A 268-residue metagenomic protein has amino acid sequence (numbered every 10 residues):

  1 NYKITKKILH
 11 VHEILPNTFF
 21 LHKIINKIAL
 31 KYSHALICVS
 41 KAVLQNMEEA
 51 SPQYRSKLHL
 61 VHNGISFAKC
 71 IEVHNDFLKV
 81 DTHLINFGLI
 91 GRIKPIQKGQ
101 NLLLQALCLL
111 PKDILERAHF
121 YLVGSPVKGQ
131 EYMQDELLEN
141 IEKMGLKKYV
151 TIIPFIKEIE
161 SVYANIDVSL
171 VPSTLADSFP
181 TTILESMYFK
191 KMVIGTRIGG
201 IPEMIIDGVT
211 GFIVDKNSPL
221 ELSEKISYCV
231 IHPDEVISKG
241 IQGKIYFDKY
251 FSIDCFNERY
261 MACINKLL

Functional and structural regions predicted by a protein language model:
A42, G64: Carbohydrate-associated surface elements
K94-L109, F120, L220: A conserved mid-protein helix/loop that constitutes part of the nucleotide-sugar donor-binding site
H119-K147, E235: Short, structured helix-loop element that forms part of the nucleotide-activated donor/catalytic region
K128-Q134, L146-I156, V162, F212-I213: Active-site donor-binding acidic/aromatic loop of nucleotide-activated sugar and phosphosugar transferases involved
A164-S178, K191-M192: Acidic donor-binding loop of glycosyltransferase active sites
M192-G195, I205: Short hydrophobic beta-strand element within catalytic cores of glycosyltransferases and related nucleotide-activated
D207-G208, F212-P219, Y228-D234: Conserved acidic donor-binding segment of nucleotide-sugar-dependent glycosyltransferases
E221, Y228, E235-Y250, F256-A262: A short, well-ordered alpha-helix in the C-terminal region of glycosyltransferases
